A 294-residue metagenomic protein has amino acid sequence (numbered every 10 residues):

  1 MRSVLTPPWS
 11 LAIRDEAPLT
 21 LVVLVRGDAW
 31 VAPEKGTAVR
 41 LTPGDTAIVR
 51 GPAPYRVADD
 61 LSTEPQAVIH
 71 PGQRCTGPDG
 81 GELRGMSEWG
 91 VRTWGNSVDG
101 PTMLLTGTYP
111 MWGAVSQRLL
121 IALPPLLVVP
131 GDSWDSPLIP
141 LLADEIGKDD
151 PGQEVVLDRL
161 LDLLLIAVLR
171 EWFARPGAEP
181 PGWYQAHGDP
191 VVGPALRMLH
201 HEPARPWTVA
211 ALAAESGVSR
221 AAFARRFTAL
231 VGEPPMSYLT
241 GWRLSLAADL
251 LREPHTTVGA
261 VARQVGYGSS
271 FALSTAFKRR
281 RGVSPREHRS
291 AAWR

Functional and structural regions predicted by a protein language model:
R2, T6-P124: N-terminal regulatory/effector-sensing and dimerization cores that precede helix-turn-helix DNA-binding domains
D15-P18, V98, D158, A186-D189 (+2 more regions): Short, solvent-exposed loop/helix junctions and linker helices that flank or host conserved functional motifs
L24, L199-E202, L250-L251: Short helix-to-turn junction characteristic of helix-turn-helix DNA-binding domains, especially the helix
G27, E145-K148, E202, P254 (+2 more regions): Generic structural signal for alpha-helix termini and adjacent loop/cap motifs
T102-H201: An amphipathic alpha-helical interaction segment
L163, A167-F173, D189, P194-S245 (+1 more regions): Basic/polar phosphate-binding segments, predominantly the helix-turn-helix DNA-binding elements of transcriptional
E179-W183, V231, A292-R294: N-terminal intrinsically disordered/low-complexity leader segments
